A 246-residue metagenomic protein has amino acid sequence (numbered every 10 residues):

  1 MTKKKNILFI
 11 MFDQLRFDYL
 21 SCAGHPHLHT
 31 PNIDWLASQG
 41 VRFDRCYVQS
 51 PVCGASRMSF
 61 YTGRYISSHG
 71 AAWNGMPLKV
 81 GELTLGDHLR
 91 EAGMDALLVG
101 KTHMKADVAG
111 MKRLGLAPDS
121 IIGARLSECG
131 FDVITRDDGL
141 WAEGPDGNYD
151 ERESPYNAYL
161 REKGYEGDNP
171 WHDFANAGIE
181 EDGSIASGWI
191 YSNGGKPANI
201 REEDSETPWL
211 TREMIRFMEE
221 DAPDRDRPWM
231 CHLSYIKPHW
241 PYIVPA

Functional and structural regions predicted by a protein language model:
M1-A246: Formylglycine-dependent sulfatase
